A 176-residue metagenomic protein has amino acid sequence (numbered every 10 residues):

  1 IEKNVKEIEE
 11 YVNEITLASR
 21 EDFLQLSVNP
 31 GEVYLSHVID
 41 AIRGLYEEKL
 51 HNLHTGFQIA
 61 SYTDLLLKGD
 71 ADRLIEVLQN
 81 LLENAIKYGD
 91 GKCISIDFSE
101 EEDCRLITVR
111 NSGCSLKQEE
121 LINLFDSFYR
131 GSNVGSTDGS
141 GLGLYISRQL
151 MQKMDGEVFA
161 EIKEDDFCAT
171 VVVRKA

Functional and structural regions predicted by a protein language model:
K3-I8: Short alpha-helical segment of the dimerization/phosphotransfer core of two-component systems
N29-E32, H51, G56-L66: Conserved catalytic submotifs in the C-terminal HATPase_c
N29-G44: A conserved beta-strand-to-alpha-helix junction within the catalytic ATP-binding
A85-I86: Short helix-loop "hinge" at the ATP-lid/N-box region of the Bergerat-fold HATPase_c
L116-Y129: Short conserved segment of the HATPase_c
G143, S147: Short alpha-helical Gxxx[C/S/T] motif in the catalytic ATP-binding
G156-E157: Conserved glycine-rich
